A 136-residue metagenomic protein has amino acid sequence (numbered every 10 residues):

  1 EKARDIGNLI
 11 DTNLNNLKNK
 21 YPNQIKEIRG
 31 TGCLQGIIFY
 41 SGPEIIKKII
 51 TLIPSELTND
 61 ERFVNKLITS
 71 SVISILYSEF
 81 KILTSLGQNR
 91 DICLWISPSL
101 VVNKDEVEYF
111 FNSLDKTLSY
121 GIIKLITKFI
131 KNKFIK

Functional and structural regions predicted by a protein language model:
E1-K136: Conserved N-terminal phosphate-binding loop of PLP-dependent enzymes in the Aspartate aminotransferase
